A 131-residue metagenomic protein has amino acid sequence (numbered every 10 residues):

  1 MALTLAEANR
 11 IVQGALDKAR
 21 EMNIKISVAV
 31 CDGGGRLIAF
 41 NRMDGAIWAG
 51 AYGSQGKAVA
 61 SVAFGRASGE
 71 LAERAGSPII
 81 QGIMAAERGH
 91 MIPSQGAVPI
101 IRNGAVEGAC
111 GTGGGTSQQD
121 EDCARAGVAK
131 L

Functional and structural regions predicted by a protein language model:
M1-L131: Flexible, solvent-exposed loop/hinge segments and secondary-structure transition points
